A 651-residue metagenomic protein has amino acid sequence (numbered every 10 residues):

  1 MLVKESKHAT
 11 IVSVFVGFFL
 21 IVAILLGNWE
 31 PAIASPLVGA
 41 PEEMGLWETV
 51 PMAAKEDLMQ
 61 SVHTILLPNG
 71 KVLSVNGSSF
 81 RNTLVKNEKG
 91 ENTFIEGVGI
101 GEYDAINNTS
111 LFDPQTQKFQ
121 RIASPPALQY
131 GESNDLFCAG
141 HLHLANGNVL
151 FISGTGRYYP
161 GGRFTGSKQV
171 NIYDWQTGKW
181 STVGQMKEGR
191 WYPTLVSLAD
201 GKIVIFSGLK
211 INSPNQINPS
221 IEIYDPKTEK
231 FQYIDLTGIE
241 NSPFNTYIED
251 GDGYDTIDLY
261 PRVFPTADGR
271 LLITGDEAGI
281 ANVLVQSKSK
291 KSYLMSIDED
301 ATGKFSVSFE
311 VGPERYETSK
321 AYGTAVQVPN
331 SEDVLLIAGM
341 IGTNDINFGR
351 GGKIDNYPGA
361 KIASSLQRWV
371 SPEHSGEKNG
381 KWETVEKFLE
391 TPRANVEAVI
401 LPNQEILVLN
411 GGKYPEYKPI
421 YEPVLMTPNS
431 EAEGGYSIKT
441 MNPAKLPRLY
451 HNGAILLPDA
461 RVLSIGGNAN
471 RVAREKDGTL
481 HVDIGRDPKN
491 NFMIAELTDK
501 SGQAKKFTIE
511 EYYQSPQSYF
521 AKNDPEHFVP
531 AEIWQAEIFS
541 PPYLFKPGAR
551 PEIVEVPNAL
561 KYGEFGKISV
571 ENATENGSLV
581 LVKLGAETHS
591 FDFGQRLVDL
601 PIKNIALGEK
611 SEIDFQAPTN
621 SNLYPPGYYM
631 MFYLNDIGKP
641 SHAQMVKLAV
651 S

Functional and structural regions predicted by a protein language model:
M1-H8: N-terminal secretory signal peptides that target proteins for export/translocation
H8, V22, P31-A34: Residue-level detector of intrinsically disordered, flexible termini and proteolytic processing junctions
I11-F18: Sec-dependent signal peptide recognition, specifically the positively charged N-region followed immediately by
F19-G27: Hydrophobic core
G27-S651: Kelch-like beta-propeller repeat domains
